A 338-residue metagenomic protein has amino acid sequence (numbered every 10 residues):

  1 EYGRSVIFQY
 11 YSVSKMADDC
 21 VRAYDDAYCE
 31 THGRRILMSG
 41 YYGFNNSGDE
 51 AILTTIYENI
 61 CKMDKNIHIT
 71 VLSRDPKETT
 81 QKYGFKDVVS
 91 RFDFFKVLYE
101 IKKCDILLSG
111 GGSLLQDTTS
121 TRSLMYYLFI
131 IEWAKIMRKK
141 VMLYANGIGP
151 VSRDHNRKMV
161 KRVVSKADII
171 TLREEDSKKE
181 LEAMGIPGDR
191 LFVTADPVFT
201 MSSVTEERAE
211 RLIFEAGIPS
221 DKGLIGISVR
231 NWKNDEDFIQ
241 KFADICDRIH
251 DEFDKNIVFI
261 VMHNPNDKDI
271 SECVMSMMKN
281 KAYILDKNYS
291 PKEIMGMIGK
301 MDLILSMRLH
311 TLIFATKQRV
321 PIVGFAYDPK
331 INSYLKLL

Functional and structural regions predicted by a protein language model:
E1-Y10, D18-R22: A short, well-ordered alpha-helix in the C-terminal region of glycosyltransferases
S12, C29-L338: Active-site anion-handling motifs in enzyme catalytic cores
